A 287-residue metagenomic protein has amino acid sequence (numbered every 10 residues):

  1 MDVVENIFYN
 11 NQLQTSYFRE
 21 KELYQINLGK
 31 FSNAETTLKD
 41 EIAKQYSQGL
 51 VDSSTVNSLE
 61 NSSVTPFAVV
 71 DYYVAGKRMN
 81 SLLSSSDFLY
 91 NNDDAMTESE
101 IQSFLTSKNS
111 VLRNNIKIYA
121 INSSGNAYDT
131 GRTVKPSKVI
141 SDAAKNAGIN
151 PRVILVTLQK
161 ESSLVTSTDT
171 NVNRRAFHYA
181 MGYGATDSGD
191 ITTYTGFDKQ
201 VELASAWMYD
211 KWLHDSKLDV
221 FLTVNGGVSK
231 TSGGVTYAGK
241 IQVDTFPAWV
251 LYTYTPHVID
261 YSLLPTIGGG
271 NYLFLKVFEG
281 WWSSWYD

Functional and structural regions predicted by a protein language model:
D2-S137: N-terminal export signals and maturation junctions of secreted/periplasmic proteins
V4, N10, R19-L23, V134 (+4 more regions): Generic detector of bulky aromatic hydrophobic side chains
S62-L82, S86-M96, G184-D287: Non-catalytic cell-wall polysaccharide-engagement segments
D94, D129-S137, N146-P151, N173-A176 (+2 more regions): Solvent-exposed, acidic/flexible segments
G125-A127, L164-T195: Substrate-binding clefts and substrate-entry loops adjacent to catalytic sites of polymer-processing enzymes acting on
K138-V165, A204: Short, functionally critical alpha-helical segments immediately adjacent to catalytic or ligand/cofactor-binding
